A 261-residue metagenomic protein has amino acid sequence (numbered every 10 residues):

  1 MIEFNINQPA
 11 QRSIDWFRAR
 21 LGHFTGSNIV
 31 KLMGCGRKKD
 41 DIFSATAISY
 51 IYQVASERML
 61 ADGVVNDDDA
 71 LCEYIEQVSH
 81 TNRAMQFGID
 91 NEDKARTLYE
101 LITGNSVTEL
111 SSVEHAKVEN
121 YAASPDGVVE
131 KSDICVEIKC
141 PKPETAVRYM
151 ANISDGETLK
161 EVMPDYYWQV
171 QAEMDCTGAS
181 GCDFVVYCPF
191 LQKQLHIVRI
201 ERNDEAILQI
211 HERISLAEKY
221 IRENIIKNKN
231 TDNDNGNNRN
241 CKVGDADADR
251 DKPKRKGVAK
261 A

Functional and structural regions predicted by a protein language model:
M1-D90, N152-K160, N228, N238 (+3 more regions): Charged, glycine-rich intrinsically disordered N-terminal tails and low-complexity linkers that flank
I2-E3, K94-L98, F184-C188: Intrinsically disordered, low-complexity boundary segments flanking structured domains
N28, T46, Y50, V54 (+3 more regions): Exposed alpha-helical structural elements
E76-Q77, A95, S132-I134: A generic secondary-structure signal marking the coil-to-beta-strand transition
M85-V107: Acidic-basic catalytic patches of nuclease active cores, encompassing PD-(D/E)XK and other metal-cofactor nuclease
L101-P125, V129-I225: Nucleic-acid nuclease catalytic cores
A123, H196-I197, D234-C241: Short amphipathic alpha-helical patches
I221-G236, N240: Charged phosphate-binding loop/patch that engages nucleotide di/tri-phosphates or the phosphate backbone of nucleic
